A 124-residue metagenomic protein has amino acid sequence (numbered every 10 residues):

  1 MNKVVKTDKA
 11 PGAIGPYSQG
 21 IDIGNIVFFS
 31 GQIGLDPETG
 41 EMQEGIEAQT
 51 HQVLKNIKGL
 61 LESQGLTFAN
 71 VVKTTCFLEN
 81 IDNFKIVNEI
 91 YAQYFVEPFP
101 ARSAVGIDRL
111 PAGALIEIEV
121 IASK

Functional and structural regions predicted by a protein language model:
N2-K124: Short, polar/acidic, helix-capping and beta-turn segments at strand->helix junctions that line the mouths
